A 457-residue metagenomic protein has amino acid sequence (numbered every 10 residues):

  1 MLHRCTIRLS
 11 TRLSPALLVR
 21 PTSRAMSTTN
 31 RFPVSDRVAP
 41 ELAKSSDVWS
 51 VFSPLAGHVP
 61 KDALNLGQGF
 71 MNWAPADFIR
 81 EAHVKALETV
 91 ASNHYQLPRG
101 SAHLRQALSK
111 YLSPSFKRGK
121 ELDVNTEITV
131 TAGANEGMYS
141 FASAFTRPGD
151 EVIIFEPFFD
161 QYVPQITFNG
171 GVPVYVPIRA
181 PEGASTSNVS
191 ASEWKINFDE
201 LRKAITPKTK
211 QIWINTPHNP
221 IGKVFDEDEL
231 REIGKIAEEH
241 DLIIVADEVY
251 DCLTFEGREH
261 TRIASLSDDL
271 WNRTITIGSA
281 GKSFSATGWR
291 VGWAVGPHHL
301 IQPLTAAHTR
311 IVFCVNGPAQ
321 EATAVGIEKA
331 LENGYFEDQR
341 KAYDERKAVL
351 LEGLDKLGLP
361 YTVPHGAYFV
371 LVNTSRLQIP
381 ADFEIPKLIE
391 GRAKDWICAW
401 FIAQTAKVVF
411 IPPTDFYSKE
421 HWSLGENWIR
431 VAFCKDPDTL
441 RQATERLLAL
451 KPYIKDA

Functional and structural regions predicted by a protein language model:
M1-S27: N-terminal mitochondrial targeting presequence
R31, V38-G133, S140, N197 (+2 more regions): N-terminal small-domain helix-loop-helix segment of the aminotransferase-like
A91-K235, C252-E256, H260-S265, E390-A393: Conserved core of the PLP fold type I
R118, I153, R202, L270 (+2 more regions): PLP-dependent enzyme catalytic core of the Aspartate aminotransferase-like
N169, E239-H240, L357, A406: Helix C-cap/helix->beta junction micro-motif
S267-K341, A348-P360, A449-K451: Conserved core segment of the aminotransferase class I/II
A324, K341-L351, Y361-S375, I379-P386: Conserved glycine-rich beta-strand-loop-beta hairpin in the small C-terminal domain of fold type I
